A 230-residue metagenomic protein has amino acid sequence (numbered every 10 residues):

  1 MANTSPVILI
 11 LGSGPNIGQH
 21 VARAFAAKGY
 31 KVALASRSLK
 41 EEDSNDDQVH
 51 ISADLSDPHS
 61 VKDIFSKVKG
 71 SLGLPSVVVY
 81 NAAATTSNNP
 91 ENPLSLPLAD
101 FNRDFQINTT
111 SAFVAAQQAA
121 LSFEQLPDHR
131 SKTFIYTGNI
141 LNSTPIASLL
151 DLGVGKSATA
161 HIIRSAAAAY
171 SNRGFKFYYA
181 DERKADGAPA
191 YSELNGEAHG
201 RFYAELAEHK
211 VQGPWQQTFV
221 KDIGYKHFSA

Functional and structural regions predicted by a protein language model:
S13-A24: N-terminal Rossmann NAD(P)H-binding glycine-rich loop of SDR-like oxidoreductase domains
K28-D43: Conserved glycine-rich Rossmann-like NAD(P)H-binding loop of the short-chain dehydrogenase/reductase
N45-S60: Rossmann-fold cofactor-recognition segment
S66-Y80, Q212: A glycine-rich helix->loop->beta "capping" turn within Rossmann-like NAD(P)(H)-dependent oxidoreductase domains
V79, A115-A119, I162: Hydrophobic positions on the long internal alpha-helix of Rossmann-like NAD(P)-dependent oxidoreductase domains
V79-N89: Conserved NAD(P)H cofactor-binding loop of Rossmann-fold oxidoreductase domains
T85, N92-T110, V114, E124-S171 (+2 more regions): Catalytic loop of short-chain dehydrogenase/reductase
A168, N172-A230: C-terminal helical subdomain
